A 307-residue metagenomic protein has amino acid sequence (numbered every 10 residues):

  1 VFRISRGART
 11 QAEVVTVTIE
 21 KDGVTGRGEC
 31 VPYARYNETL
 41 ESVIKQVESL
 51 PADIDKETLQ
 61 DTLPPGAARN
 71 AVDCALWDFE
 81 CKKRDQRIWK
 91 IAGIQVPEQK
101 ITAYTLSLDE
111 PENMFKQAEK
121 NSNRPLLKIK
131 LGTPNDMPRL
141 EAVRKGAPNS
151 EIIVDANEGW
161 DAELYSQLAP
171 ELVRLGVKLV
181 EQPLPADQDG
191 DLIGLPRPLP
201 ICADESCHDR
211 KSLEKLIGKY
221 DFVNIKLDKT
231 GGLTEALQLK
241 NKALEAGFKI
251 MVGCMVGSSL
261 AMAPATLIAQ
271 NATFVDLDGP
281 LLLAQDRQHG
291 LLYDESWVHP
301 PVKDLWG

Functional and structural regions predicted by a protein language model:
V1-I152, G159-S166, P170-R174, R287-G307: N-terminal capping/lid subdomain adjacent to the active-site entrance of alpha/beta enzymes
I129, P134-Q270, A284-S296: Catalytic core of soluble alpha/beta enzymes
T273-D276: Short helix/strand-capping turn motifs
P280: Active-site cofactor/co-catalyst pockets and adjacent glycine-rich loops in catalytic enzymes
